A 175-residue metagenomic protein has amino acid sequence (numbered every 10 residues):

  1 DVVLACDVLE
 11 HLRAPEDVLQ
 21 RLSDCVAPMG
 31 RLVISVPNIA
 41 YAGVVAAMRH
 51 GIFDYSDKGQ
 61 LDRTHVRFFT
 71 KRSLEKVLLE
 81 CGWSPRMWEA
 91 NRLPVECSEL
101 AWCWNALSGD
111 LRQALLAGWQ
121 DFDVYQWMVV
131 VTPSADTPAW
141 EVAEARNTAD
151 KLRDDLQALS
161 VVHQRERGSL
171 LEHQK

Functional and structural regions predicted by a protein language model:
D1-D7: Short SAM/SAH-binding signature in class I
V2, R13-D154: S-adenosyl-L-methionine-dependent methyltransferase catalytic module, highlighting the catalytic core
V8-L12: Conserved Walker B
A149, L156, H163, R167-L170 (+1 more regions): Heptad-repeat positions
